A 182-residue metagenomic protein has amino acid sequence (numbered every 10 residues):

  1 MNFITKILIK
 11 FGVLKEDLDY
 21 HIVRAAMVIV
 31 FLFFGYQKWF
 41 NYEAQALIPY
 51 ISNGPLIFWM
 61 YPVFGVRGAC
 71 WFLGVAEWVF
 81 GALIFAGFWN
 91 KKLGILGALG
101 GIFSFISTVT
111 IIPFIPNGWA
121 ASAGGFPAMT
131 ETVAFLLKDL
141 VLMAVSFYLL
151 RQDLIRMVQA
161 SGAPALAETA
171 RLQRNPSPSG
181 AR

Functional and structural regions predicted by a protein language model:
M1-R182: Membrane-interface extramembranous regions
